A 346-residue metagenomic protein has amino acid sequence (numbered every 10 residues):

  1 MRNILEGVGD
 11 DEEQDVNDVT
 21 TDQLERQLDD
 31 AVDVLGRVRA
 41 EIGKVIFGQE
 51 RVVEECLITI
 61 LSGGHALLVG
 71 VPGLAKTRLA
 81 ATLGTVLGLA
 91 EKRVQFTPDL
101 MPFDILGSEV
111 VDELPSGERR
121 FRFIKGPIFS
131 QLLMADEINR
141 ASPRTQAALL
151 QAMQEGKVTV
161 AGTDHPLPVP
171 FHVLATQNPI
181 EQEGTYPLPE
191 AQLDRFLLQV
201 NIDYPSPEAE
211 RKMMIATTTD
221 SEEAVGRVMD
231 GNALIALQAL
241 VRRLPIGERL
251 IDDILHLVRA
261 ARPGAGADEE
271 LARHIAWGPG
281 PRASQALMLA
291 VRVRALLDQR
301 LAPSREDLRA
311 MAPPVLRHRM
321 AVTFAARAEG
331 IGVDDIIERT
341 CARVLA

Functional and structural regions predicted by a protein language model:
R2-E25, D29, P263-A346: C-terminal engagement/docking regions of AAA+ P-loop ATPases
E25-V32, V45, T185, Q199-L271 (+4 more regions): Conserved C-terminal "switch" segment of AAA+ ATPases
Q27-L74: Pre-Walker A (pre-P-loop) alpha-helix and adjacent loop at the N terminus of AAA/AAA+ ATPase modules, a conserved
E55-I58, D112-M134: Conserved alpha-helical scaffold flanking the Walker A/P-loop in AAA+ ATPase domains
I60-P98: Walker A/P-loop
V71, I105, T176: P-loop (Walker A) phosphate-binding loop of NTP-binding proteins
D112-G117, A141-T145, M153-R243, R292-R294: Canonical AAA+ ATPase core
D136-E137, A148: Walker B catalytic acidic pair
